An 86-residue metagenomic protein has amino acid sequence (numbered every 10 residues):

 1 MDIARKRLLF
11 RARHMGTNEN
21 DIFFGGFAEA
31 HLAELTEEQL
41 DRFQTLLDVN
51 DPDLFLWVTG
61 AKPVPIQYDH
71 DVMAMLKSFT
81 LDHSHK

Functional and structural regions predicted by a protein language model:
D2-K86: Positively charged, polar, low-complexity stretches
